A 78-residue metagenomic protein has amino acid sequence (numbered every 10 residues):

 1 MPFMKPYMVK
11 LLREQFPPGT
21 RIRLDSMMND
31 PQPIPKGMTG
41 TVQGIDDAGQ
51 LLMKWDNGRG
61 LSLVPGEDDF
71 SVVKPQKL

Functional and structural regions predicted by a protein language model:
P2-R13, P17-L78: Basic/aromatic-rich interaction segments and small domains that mediate binding to polyanionic partners
